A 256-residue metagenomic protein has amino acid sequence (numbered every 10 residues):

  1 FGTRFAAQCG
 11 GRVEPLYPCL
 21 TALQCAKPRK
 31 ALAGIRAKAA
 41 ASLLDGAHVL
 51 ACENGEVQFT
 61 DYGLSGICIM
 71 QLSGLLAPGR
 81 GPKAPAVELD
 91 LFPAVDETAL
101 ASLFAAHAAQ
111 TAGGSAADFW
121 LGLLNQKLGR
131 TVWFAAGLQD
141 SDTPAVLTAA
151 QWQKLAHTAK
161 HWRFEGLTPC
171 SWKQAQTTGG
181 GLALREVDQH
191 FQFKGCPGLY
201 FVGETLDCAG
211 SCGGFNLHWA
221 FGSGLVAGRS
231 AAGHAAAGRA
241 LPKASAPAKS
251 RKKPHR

Functional and structural regions predicted by a protein language model:
F1-C9, F193, C208-G238: A conserved FAD-binding loop/helix module that cradles the flavin
F5-A7, V57-Y62, L199-F201, G224: Short hydrophobic core segments
G11-Y17, A22-L147, K252-H255: An anion/pyrophosphate-binding glycine-rich loop and adjacent beta-alpha core in soluble alpha-beta enzymes
A22, L64-S65, Q176-T177, L206-H218: Glycine-rich phosphate/pyrophosphate-binding beta-alpha loops
G74-P82, A101-S102, A108, A112 (+3 more regions): Conserved mid-domain beta->alpha element of the FAD-binding
G114, E165-K173, G238, P242: Flexible, glycine/charged-enriched surface loops at secondary-structure junctions
R130-A209: A glycine-rich dinucleotide-binding beta-alpha-beta segment and adjacent secondary-structure elements that constitute
R239-R256: Short Lys/Arg-rich cationic patches that frequently serve as NLS/NoLS or arginine-rich RNA/DNA-binding motifs
